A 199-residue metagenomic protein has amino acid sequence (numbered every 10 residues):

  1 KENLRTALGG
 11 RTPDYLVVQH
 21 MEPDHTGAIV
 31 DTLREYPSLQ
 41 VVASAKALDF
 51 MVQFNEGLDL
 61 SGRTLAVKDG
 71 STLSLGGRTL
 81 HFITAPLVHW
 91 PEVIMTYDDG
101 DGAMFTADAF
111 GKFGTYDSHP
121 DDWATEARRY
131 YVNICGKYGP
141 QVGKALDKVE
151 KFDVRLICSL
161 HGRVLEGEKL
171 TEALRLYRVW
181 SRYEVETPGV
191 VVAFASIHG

Functional and structural regions predicted by a protein language model:
K1-L16, P23, E35, L39: Pre-active-site segment of Zn-dependent metallo-hydrolases
K1-L8, M95-D98, G102-T106, V190: Conserved beta-strand hairpin/beta-sheet module of binuclear metal-dependent hydrolase folds, prominently
D14-M21, V41-S44, M104-D108, I157-H161: Active-site neighborhood of phospho(di)ester-bond hydrolases with catalytic His/Asp-centered motifs
G27-E35, L170: Metal-dependent catalytic neighborhoods of phosphoester/phosphodiester hydrolases
V42-V93, Y138-K144: Metallo-beta-lactamase
T79-E166: Metallo-beta-lactamase
H161-T187: Terminal amphipathic helices with adjacent charged low-complexity linkers/tails
F194-G199: Redox- and metal-dependent alpha/beta enzyme cores, enriched for Fe-S-associated oxidoreductases and cofactor-handling
